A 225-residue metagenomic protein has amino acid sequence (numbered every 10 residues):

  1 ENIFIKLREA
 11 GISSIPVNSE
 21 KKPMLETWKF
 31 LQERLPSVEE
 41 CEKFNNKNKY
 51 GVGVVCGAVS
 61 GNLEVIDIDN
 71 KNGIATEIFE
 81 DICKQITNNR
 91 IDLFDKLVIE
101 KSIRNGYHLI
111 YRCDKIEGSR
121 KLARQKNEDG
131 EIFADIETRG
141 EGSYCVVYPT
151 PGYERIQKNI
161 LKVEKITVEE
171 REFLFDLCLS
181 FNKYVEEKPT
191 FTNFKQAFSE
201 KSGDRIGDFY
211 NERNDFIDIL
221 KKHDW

Functional and structural regions predicted by a protein language model:
E1-G203: Conserved phosphate/metal-binding and DNA-contacting active-site motifs used in DNA phosphodiester-bond processing
F191-W225: N-terminal structured subdomain of primase-like DNA metabolism proteins
